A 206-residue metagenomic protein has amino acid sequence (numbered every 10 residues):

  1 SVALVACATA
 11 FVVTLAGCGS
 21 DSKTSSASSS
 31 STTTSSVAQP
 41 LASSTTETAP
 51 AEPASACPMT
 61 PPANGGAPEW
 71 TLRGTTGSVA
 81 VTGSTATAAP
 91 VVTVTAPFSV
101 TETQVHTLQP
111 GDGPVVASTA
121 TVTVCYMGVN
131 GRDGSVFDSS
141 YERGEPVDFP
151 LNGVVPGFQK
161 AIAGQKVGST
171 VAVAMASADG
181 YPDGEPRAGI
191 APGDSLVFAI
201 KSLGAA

Functional and structural regions predicted by a protein language model:
S1-A206: Cross-family detector of peptidyl-prolyl cis-trans isomerase
